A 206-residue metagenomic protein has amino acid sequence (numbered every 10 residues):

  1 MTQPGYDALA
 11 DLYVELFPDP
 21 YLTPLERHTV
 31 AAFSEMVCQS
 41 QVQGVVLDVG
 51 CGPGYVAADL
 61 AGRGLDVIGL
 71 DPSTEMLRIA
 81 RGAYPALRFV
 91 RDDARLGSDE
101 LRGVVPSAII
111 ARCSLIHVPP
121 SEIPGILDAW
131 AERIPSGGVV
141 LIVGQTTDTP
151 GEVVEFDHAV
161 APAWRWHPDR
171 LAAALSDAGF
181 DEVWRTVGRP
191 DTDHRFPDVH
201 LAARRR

Functional and structural regions predicted by a protein language model:
M1-Q41: Conserved class I S-adenosyl-L-methionine
L47-V49, P53-G97: Class I SAM-dependent methyltransferase SAM/SAH-binding core
I110: A conserved beta-strand element that flanks and buttresses the S-adenosyl-L-methionine
P124-S136: A short glycine-rich, Lys/Arg-flanked "PGG" loop and its adjoining helix->strand segment in the class I
G137-G144: Conserved beta-strand signature within the Rossmann-like core of class I S-adenosyl-L-methionine
Q145-P162: Short, glycine-/aromatic-enriched active-site segment of Class I SAM-dependent methyltransferases
A163-A178: Short alpha-helix
F180-D191: Conserved S-adenosyl-L-methionine
